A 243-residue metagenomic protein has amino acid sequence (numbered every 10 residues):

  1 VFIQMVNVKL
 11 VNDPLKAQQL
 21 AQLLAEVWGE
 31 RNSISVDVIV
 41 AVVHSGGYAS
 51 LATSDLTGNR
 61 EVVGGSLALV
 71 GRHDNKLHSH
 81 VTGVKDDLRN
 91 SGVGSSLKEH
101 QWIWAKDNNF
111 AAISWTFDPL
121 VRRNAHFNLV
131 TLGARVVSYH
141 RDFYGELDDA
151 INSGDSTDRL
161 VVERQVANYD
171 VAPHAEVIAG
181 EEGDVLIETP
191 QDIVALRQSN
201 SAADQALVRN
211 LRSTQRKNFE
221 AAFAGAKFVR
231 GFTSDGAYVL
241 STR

Functional and structural regions predicted by a protein language model:
V1-L15, E176-E181: Conserved N-terminal entry element of GNAT/NAT acetyltransferase domains
V8-D86, R230-T233: A conserved beta-strand-loop-helix scaffold within acyl/acetyltransferase catalytic domains
N75-D86, V185-D192, L196-S201: Conserved acetyl-CoA binding element of GNAT-fold acetyltransferases
K85-S96, N108, V121: Conserved glycine-rich acetyl-CoA-binding loop
R89, K98-K106, F219: A conserved short alpha-helix in the GNAT/GCN5 acetyltransferase fold that borders and helps form the acetyl-CoA
A105-P119: Conserved GNAT acetyl-CoA-binding A-motif
T116, H126, V130-N152, G231: Conserved catalytic-core motifs of GNAT/GCN5-like acyltransferases
D142-A175, S241-R243: C-terminal "cap" of GNAT-fold acetyltransferases
